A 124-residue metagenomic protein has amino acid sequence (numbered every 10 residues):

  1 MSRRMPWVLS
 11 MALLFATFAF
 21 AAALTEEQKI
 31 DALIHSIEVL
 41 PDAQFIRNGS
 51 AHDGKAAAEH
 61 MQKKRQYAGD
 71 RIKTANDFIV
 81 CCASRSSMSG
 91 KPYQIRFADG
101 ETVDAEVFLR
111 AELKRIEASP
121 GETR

Functional and structural regions predicted by a protein language model:
M1-M11: Bacterial N-terminal signal peptides that target proteins for export
M5-W7, L33-H35, A51: Short hydrophobic/aromatic-rich motifs at helix boundaries and adjacent loops
S10-L14, Q44: Generic hydrophobic alpha-helical segments
A12, E27, E59-Q62: Generic detector of short, locally flexible boundary/turn motifs and exposed helical patches
A16-A19: N-terminal signal peptide c-region/cleavage motif recognized by signal peptidases
A21-L24, Q28, N48, H52: A short glycine-/small-residue-rich loop at the edge of a beta-strand within enzyme catalytic domains
A23-L40: Short N-terminal segments immediately surrounding and downstream of signal-peptide cleavage
Q44, N48-R124: Compact alpha-helical subdomains of small soluble proteins
